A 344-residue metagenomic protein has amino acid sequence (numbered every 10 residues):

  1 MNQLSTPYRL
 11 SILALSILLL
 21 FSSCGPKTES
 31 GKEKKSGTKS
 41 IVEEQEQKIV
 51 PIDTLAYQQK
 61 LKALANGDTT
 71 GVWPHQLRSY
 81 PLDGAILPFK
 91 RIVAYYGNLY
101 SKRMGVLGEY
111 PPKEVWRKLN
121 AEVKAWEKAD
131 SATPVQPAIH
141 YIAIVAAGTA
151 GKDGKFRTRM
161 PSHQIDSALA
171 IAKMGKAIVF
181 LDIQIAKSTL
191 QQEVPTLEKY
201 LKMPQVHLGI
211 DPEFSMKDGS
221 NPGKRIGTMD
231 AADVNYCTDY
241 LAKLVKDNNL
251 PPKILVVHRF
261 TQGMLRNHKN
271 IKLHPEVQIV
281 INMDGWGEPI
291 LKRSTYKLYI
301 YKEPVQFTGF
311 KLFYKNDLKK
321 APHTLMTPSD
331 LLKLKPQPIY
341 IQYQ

Functional and structural regions predicted by a protein language model:
M1-S36: Bacterial Sec-dependent N-terminal signal peptides
S23-G151, K155-T158, L273-V277, L291-Q344: Alpha/beta catalytic barrel-like cores
N98-Y100, I142-A146, Q184-A186, D211-S215 (+3 more regions): Active-site beta-loop-alpha junctions enriched in small/polar residues
A125-E127, P134-E213: Substrate-binding cleft of extracellular glycoside hydrolase catalytic domains
S162, E198-P212, A231-N235, E276-L291: Acidic, His- and aromatic-enriched active-site or binding-groove loops in soluble protein domains that engage sugars
I185-L190, K246-M264: Aromatic-lined carbohydrate-recognition surfaces of secreted/lumenal glycan-active proteins
P212-L250: Substrate-binding surface in catalytic domains of secreted glycosidases
I254-K269, L273-P275, I279-M283, P289: A conserved mid-domain beta-alpha-beta active-site/ligand-binding segment of alpha/beta enzyme cores
